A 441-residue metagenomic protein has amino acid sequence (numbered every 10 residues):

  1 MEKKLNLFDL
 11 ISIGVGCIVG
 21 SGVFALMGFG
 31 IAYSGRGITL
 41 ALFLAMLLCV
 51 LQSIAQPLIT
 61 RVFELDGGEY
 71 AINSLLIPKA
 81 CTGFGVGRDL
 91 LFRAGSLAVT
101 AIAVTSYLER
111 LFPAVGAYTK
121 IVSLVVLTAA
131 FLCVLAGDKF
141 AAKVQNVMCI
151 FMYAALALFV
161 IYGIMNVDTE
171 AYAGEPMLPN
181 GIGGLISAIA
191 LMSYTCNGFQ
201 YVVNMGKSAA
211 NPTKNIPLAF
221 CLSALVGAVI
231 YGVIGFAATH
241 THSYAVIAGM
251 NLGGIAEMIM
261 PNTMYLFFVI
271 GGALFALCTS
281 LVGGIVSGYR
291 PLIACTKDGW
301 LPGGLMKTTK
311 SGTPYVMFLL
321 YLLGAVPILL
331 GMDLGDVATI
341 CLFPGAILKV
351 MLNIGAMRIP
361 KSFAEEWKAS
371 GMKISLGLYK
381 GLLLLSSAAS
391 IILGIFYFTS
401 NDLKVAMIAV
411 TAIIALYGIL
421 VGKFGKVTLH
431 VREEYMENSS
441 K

Functional and structural regions predicted by a protein language model:
M1, T39, A117-Y118, N146-L266: Helix-loop-helix junctions that connect adjacent transmembrane segments in multi-pass membrane transporters
M1-R36, C49-I54, D66, K373-L382 (+1 more regions): Membrane-interface "cap" regions at the ends of multi-pass membrane proteins
E2, L7, A94, L124 (+5 more regions): Loop-to-transmembrane helix boundary motifs in multi-pass membrane proteins
D9-I11, L42-L44, V86, L111-D138 (+4 more regions): Transmembrane alpha-helical segments of multi-pass small-molecule transport proteins
F29-A32, L51-L127, F131-L135, I270-A294 (+1 more regions): Hydrophobic transmembrane alpha-helices that form the core helical bundles of multi-pass secondary transporters
E69-P78, R110, A114, C221-V282 (+1 more regions): TM-loop-TM module centered on a large, flexible mid-protein loop between adjacent transmembrane helices in multi-pass
Y118-V167, P179-I182, F220-A224, C341-L352 (+2 more regions): Membrane-interface loop-to-helix entry segments
I340, P344, S375-K441: A generic transmembrane alpha-helix motif of multi-pass inner-membrane proteins
